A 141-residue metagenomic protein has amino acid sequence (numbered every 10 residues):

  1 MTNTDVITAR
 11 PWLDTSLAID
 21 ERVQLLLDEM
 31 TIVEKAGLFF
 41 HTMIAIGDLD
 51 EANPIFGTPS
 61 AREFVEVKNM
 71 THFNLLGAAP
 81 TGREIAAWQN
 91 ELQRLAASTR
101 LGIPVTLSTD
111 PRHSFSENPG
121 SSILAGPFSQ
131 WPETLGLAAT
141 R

Functional and structural regions predicted by a protein language model:
T2-R141: N-terminal beta-rich core of secreted/periplasmic extracellular enzymes
